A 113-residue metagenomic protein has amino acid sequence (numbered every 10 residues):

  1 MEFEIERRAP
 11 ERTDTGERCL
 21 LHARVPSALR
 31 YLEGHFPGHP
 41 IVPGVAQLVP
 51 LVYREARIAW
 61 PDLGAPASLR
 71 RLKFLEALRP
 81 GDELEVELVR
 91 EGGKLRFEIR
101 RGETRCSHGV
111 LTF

Functional and structural regions predicted by a protein language model:
E2-V42: Catalytic strand-loop segment that frames the active site of acyl-thioester-processing enzymes
R7, T13-R18, V89-F113: HotDog/MaoC-like acyl-thioester-processing domains
E17-L21, L32, A65-R70, D82-L84 (+1 more regions): A generic structural signal for short beta-strands and their flanking turns/coil linkers
A23-V25, F74, I99, F113: Hydrophobic residues in beta-strands and at strand termini
R30, F36-P37, I41, A46 (+3 more regions): Short capping/connector residues at structural and topological boundaries
I41-A65: Active-site helix/loop of acyl-thioester processing domains in fatty-acid/polyketide metabolism, spanning hotdog-fold
V45-P50, P66-A67, G92-G93, G109-F113: Glycine-rich loops and low-complexity Gly/Arg-rich segments that provide flexible linkers or classic glycine-based
A67, R71-T104: Hydrophobic beta-sheet segments that form the core/acyl-binding groove of ACP/CoA-dependent acyl-chain-processing
